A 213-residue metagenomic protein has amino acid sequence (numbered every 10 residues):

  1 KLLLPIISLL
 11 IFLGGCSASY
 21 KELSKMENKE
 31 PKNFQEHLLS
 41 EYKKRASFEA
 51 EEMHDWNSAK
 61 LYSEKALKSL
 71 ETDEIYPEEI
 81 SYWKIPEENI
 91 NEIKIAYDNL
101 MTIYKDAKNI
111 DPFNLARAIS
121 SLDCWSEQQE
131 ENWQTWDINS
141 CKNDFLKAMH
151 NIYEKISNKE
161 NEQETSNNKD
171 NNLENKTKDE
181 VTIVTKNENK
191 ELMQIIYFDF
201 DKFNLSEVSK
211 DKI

Functional and structural regions predicted by a protein language model:
K1-I6: Bacterial N-terminal signal peptides that target proteins for export
L10-L13, E51, E71, D123: Charged, amphipathic alpha-helical interaction segments
L10-S40: Bacterial Sec signal peptide processing site at the extreme N-terminus
K29-N33, K43-M53, T102-K108: General secondary-structure propensity
E30-P31, L67-R117, L122-K212: Periplasmic peptidoglycan-binding/tethering modules of Gram-negative envelope proteins
H37-L67: Post-signal-peptide N-terminal segment of Sec-exported extracytoplasmic proteins
